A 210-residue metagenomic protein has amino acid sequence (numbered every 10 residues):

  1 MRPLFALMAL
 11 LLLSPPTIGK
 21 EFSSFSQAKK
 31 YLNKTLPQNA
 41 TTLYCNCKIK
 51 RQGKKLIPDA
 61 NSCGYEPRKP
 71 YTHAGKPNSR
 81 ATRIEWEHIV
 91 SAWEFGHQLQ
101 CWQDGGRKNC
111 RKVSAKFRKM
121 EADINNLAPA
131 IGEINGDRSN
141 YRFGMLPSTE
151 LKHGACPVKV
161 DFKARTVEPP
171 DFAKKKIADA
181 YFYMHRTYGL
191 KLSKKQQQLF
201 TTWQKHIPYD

Functional and structural regions predicted by a protein language model:
M1-L4: Positively charged n-region of N-terminal signal peptides that target proteins for export
A6, I18-G19: A generic alpha-helix propensity feature with a strong bias for hydrophobic helices
A6-L12: Bacterial N-terminal signal peptides
S14-P16: N-terminal signal peptide c-region/cleavage motif recognized by signal peptidases
K20-R83: Aromatic-lined ligand-binding clefts that engage carbohydrates, nucleic acids, or primary amines
P70-D210: Domain-level detector of nuclease and nuclease-like folds in predominantly extracellular/periplasmic contexts
